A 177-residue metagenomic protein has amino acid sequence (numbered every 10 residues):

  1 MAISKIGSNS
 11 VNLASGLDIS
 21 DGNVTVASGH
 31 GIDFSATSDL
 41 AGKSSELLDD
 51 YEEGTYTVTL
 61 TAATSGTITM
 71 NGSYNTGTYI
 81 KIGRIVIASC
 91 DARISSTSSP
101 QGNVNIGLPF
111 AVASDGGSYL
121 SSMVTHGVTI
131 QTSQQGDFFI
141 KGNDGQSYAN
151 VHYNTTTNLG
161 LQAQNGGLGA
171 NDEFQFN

Functional and structural regions predicted by a protein language model:
M1-T67, S89, I94-S98, T129: Intrinsic low-complexity, repeat-rich intrinsically disordered segments enriched in small/flexible residues
I19, K81, G142-D144: Generic beta-strand structural signal
N23, T78, F139-G142, G167-L168: A general structural signal for short secondary-structure junctions and capping/turn motifs
I32, G54, I106, A149 (+1 more regions): A broad, low-specificity signal marking well-ordered, structured residues that form hydrophobic/aromatic
T37-E46, T55-I82, D91-S114, L159-N171: Surface-exposed ligand/attachment interfaces on beta-rich extracellular proteins
N71, A92-Y153: Terminal beta-strand-rich extracellular "head" domains that mediate receptor/glycan or other ligand binding
V86: Substrate-binding and catalytic surfaces of secreted/luminal carbohydrate-active proteins
D144-N177: Domain-scale recognition of soluble eukaryotic interaction modules
